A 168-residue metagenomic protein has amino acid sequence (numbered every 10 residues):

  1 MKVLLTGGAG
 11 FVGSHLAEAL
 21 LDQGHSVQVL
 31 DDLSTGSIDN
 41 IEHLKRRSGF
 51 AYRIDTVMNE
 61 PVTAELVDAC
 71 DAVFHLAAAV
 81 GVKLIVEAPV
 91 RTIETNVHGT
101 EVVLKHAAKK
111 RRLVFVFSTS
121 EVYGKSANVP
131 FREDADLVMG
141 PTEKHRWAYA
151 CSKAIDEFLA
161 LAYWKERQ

Functional and structural regions predicted by a protein language model:
M1-Q168: N-terminal Rossmann-like NAD(P)+-binding domain of SDR-like oxidoreductases, especially those catalyzing
